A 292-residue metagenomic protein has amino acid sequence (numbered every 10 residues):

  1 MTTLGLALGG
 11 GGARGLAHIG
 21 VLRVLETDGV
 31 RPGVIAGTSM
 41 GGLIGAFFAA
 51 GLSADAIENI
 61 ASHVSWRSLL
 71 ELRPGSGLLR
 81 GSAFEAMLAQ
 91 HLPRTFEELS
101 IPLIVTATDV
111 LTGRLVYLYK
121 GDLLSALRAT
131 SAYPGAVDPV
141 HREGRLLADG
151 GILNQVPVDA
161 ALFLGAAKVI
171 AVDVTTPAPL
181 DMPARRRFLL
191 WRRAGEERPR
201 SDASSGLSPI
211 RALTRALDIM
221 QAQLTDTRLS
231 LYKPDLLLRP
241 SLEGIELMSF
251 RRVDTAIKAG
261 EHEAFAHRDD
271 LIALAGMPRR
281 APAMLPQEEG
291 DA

Functional and structural regions predicted by a protein language model:
M1-T38, A46-A292: Patatin-like phospholipase
